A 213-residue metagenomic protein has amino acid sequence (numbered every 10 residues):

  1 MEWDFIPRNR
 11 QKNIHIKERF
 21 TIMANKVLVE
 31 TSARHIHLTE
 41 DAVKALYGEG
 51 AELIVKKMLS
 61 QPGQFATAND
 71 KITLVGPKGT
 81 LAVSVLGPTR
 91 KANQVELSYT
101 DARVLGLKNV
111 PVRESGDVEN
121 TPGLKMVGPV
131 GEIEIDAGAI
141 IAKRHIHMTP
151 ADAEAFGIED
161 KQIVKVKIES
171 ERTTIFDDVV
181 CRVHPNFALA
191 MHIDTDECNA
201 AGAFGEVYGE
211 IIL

Functional and structural regions predicted by a protein language model:
M1-D4, I163: Short intrinsically disordered, low-complexity coil segments enriched in acidic
W3-I22: Short, Lys/Arg-enriched N-terminal segments with co-localized hydrophobic residues within the first ~10-30 amino acids
A24-K26: Extreme N-terminal starter segment of soluble prokaryotic enzymes
L28-E30, H35-G76, V83-P129, E134-K161 (+2 more regions): Short beta-strand-centered segments at strand-helix junctions
S170: Acidic, glycine-rich active-site loops and adjacent beta-strand->loop/helix elements that engage anionic groups
T173-I175: Short coil-to-beta-strand transition motifs
I211-L213: Short beta-strand-to-coil "C-cap" segments at the C-terminal boundary of structured domains/repeats, marking
